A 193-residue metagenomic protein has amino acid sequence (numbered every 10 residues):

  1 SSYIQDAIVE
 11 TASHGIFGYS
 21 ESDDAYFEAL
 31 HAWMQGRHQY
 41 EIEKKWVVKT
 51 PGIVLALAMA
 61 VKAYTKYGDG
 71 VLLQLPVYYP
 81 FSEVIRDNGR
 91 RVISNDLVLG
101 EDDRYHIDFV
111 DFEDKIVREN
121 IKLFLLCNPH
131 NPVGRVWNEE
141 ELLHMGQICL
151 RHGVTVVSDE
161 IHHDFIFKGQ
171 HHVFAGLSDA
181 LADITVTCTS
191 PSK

Functional and structural regions predicted by a protein language model:
S1-G52, M59: N-terminal small-domain helix-loop-helix segment of the aminotransferase-like
I42-V47, Y67-G70, A182-T185: Short acidic capping loops at alpha-helix termini that bridge into adjacent secondary structure
A63-I85: Conserved PLP-anchoring active-site segment centered on the Schiff-base-forming lysine
D69, R90, R151-T155, A182-D183: A short helix->loop->beta-strand "cap" motif at the edges of active sites that frequently abuts
D87-I93: A short helix-loop-beta submotif of the ANL/AMP-binding
L99-G169: Active-site phosphate-binding strand-loop segment of PLP-dependent enzymes
H152-G153, Q170-S192: Conserved active-site segment immediately N-terminal to the catalytic lysine that forms the internal aldimine
